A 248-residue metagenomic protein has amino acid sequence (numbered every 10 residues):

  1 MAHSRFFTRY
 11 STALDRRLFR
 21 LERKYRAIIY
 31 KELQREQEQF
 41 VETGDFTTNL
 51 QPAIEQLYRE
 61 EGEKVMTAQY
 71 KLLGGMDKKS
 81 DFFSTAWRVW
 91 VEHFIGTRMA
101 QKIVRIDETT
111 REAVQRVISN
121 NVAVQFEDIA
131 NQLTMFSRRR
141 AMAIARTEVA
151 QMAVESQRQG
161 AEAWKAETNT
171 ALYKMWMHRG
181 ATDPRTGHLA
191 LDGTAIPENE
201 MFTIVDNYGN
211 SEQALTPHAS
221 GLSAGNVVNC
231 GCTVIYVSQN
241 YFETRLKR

Functional and structural regions predicted by a protein language model:
M1-R140, E148, M152, L222 (+1 more regions): N-terminal leader/targeting and assembly helices and adjacent pre-domain segments
R139-K247: Acidic, glycine-rich two-metal-ion catalytic cores of nucleic acid-processing enzymes
